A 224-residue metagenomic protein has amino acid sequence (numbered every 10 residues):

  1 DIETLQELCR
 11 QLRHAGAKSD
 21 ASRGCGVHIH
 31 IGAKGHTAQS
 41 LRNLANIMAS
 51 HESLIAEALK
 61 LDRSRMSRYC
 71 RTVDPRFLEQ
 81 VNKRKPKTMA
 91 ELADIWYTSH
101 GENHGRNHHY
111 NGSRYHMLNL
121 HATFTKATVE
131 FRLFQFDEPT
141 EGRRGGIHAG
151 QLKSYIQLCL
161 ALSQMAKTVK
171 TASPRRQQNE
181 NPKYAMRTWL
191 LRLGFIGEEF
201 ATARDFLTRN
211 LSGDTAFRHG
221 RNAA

Functional and structural regions predicted by a protein language model:
D1-A21, K34-A224: C-terminal accessory/tail domains of diverse enzymes
R23-V27, I31: Short, conserved phosphate-binding/catalytic loop or strand-edge motifs used in phosphoryl-/nucleotidyl-transfer
